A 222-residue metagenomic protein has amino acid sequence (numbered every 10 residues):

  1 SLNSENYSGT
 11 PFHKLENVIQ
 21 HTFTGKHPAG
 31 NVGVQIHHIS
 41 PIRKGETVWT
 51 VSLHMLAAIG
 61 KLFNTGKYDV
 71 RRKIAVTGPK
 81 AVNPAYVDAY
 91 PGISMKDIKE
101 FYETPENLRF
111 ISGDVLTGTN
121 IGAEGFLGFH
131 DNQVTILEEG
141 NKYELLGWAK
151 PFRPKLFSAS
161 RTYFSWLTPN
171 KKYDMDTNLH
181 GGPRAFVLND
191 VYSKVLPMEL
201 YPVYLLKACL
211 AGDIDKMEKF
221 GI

Functional and structural regions predicted by a protein language model:
L2-G128, Q133-A149, R153-K155, F164: Hydrophobic alpha-helical positions that pack around
D114-I222: Gly/Ser/Thr/Ala-enriched C-terminal appendages of enzymes
